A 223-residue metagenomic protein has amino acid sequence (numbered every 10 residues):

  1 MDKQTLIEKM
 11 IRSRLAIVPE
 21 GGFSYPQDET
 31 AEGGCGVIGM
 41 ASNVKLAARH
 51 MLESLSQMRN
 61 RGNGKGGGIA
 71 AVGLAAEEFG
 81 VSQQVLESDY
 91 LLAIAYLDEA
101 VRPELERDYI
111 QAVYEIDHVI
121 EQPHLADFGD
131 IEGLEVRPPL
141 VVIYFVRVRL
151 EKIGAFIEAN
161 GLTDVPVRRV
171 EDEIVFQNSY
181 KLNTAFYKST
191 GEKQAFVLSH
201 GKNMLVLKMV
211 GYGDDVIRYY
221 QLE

Functional and structural regions predicted by a protein language model:
M1-E223: N-terminal segments that mediate ammonia production and transfer in glutamine-dependent amidotransferase systems
